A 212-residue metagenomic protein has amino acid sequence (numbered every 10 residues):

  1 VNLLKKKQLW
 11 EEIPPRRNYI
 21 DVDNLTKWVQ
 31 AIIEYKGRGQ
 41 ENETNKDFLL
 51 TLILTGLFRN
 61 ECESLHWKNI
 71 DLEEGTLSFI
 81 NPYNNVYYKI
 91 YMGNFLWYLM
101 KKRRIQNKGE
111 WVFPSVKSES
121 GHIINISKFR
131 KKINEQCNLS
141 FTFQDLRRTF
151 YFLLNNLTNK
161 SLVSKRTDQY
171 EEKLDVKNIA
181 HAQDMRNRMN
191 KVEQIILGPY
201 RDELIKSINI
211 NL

Functional and structural regions predicted by a protein language model:
V1-R59, E63, Q106, R147: Basic, Lys/Arg- and aromatic-enriched nucleic-acid-binding interface segment
L3-Q8, T55, S64-K101: Conserved tyrosine-mediated DNA breakage-rejoining catalytic core shared by Y-recombinases
Y19, N81-N85, T167-I195: Catalytic-site neighborhood detector that most strongly recognizes the C-terminal catalytic loop/helix of tyrosine
D21-T26, G93-L139, F150: Active-site/catalytic core of tyrosine-dependent DNA strand-transfer enzymes
V29-I32, L54, L153, E193-Y200: Conserved short hydrophobic patches within well-ordered secondary structure
L50, L54, N60-E61, L146-Y170: C-terminal catalytic core of tyrosine-transesterase DNA break-rejoin enzymes
N69-T76, S140, T158-I179, D202-K206: Short, polar N-cap/turn motifs at the start of nucleic acid-interacting alpha helices
Q106, S115-S118, H181-L212: C-terminal secondary-structure termini that scaffold catalytic or DNA-interacting sites
